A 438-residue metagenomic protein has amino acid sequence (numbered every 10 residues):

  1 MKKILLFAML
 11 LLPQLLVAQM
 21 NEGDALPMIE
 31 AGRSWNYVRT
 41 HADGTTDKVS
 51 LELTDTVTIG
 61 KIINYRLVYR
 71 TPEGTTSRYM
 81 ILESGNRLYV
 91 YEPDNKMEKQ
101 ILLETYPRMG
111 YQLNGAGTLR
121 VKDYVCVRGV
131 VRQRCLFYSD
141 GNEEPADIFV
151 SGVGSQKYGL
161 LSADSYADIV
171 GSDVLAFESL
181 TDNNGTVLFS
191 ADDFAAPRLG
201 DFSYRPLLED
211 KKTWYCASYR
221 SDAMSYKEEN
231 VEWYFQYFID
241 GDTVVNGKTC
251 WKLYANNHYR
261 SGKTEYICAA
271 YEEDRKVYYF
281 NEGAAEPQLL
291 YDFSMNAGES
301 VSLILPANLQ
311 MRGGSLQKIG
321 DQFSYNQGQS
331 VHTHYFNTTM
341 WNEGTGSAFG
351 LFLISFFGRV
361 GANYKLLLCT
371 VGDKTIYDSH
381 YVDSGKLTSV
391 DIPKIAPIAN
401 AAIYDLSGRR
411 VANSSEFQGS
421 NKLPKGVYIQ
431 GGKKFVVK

Functional and structural regions predicted by a protein language model:
M1-G23: Bacterial Sec-dependent N-terminal signal peptides
K2-K3, Y37, C250, Y404 (+1 more regions): Aromatic side chains
K3, M80, T375, D391-P397: Generic short N-terminal amphipathic or hydrophobic helices
F7, V17, H41, G115 (+3 more regions): Residue-level detector of intrinsically disordered, flexible termini and proteolytic processing junctions
Q19-K386: Conserved functional acidic sites
T388-K438: C-terminal outer-membrane/trafficking sorting elements
